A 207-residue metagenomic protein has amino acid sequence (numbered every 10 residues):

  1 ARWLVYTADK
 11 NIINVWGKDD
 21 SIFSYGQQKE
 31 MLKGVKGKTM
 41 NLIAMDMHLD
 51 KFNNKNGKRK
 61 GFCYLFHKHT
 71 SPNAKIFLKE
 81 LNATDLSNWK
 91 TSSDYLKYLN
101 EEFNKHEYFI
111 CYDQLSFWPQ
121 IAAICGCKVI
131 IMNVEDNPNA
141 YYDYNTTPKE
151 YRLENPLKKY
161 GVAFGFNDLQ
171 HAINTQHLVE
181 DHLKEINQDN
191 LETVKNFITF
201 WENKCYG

Functional and structural regions predicted by a protein language model:
A1-T70, E154-A172, H182-E185: Catalytic core of nucleotide-activated saccharide and alditol-phosphate transferases
R2-L4, D19-I22, N82-T84, K128-M132 (+1 more regions): Short, low-complexity, polar/charged sequence segments that are solvent-exposed and flexible
I13-W16, L32-K36, A74-L81, A122 (+1 more regions): Short, aromatic/basic amphipathic alpha-helical patches
V15-W16, P72, F103-N104, Q188-F197: Well-ordered, non-membrane alpha-helical segments in soluble/globular domains
G57-Y98: Catalytic donor nucleotide-activated moiety binding site of glycosyltransferases and closely related
L81-N137, D143: Donor nucleotide-activated moiety binding/catalytic core segment of transferases that use nucleotide-activated donors
L115-F200: Catalytic binding pocket for nucleotide-activated donors in carbohydrate/polymer assembly enzymes
C205-G207: Intrinsically disordered, low-complexity, charge-dense segments enriched in Lys/Arg and Glu/Asp interspersed
